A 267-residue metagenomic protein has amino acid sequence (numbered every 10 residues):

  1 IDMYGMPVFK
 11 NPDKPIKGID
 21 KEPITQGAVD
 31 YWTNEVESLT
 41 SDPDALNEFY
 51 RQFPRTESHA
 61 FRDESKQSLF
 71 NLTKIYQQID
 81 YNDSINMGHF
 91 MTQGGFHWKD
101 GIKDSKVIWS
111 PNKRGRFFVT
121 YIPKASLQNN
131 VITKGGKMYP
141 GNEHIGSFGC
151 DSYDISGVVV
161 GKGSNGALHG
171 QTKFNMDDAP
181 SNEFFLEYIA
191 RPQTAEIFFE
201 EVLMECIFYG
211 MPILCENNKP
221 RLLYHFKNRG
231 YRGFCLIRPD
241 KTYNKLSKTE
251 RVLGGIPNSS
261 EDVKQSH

Functional and structural regions predicted by a protein language model:
I1: A short helix-turn-beta junction within AAA+ P-loop NTPase domains corresponding to the substrate/partner-engaging
M6, K10-D240: RNase H-like, metal-dependent nuclease domains and their acidic two-metal-ion catalytic environment used
C235-H267: Short alpha-helix plus adjacent loop in nuclease-associated cores
